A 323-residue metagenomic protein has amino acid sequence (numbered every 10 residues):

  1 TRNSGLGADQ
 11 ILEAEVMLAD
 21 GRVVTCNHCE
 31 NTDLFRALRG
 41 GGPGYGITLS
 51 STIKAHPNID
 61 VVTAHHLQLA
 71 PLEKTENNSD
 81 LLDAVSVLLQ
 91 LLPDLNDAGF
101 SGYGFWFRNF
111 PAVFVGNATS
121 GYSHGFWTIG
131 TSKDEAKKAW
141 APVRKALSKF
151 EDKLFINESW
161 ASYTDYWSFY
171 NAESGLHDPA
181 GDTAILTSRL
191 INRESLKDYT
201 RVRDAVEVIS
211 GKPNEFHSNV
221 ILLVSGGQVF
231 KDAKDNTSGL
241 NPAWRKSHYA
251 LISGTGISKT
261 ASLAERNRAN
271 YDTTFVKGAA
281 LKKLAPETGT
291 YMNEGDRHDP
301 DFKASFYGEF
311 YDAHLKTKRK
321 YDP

Functional and structural regions predicted by a protein language model:
T1-P323: Soluble FAD-dependent oxygen oxidases
